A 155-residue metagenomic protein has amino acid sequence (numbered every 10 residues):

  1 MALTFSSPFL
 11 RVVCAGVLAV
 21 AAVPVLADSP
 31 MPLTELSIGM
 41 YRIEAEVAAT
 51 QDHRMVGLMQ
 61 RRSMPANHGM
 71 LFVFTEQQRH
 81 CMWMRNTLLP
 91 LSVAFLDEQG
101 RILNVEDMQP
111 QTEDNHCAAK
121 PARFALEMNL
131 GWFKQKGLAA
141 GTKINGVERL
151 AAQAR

Functional and structural regions predicted by a protein language model:
A2-C14: Bacterial N-terminal signal peptides that target proteins for export
A15, V25-L26: Cleavable N-terminal signal peptides
D28-R155: Compact, glycine-rich, soluble single-domain proteins
